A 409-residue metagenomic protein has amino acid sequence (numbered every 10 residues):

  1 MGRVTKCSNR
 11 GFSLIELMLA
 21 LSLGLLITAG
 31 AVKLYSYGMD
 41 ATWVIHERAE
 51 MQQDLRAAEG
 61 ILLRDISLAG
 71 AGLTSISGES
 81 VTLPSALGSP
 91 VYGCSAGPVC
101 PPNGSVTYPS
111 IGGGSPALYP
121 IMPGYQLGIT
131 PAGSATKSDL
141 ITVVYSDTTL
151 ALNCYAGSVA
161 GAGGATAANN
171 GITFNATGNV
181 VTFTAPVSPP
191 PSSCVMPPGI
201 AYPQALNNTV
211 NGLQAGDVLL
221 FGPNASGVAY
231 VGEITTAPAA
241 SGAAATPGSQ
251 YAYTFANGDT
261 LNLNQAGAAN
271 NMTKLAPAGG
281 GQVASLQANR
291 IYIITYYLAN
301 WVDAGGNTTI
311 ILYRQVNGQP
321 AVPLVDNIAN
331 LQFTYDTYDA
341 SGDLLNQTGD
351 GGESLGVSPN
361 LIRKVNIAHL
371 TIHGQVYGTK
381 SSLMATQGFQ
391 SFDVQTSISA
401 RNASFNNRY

Functional and structural regions predicted by a protein language model:
G2-V4, S8-Y35, E47: N-terminal single-pass transmembrane signal-anchor helix
N9, H46, E50, D54-I61 (+4 more regions): Short linear sequence signals and composition-biased patches located at protein termini or domain-edge surfaces
V32, M39, S77-G78: Terminal, compositionally biased non-globular sequences in eukaryotic proteins
G38-V44: N-terminal membrane-insertion alpha helix
A49, Q53-T82, F221, A225-Y253: Internal hydrophobic scaffold segments of catalytic domains
G112-L263: Autoprocessing Asn-cyclization modules and mimics
